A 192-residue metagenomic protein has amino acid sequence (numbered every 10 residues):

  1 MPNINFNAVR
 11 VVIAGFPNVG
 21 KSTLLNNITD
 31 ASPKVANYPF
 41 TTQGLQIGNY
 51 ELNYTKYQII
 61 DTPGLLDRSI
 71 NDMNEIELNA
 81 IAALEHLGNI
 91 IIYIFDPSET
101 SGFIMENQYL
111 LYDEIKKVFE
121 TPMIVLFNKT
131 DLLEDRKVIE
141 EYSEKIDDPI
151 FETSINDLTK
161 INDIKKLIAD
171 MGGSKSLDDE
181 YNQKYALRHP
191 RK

Functional and structural regions predicted by a protein language model:
M1-M73, L78, A82-H86: Conserved G1/Walker A P-loop phosphate-binding module
A36-N37, I59-I60, R68-N71, G102-M105 (+2 more regions): Extended hydrophobic-aromatic, low-complexity segments
F40, S98, N156-D157: Short beta->alpha junction loops/turns
D61, N128, S154: Active-site glycine-centered loops adjacent to acidic/histidine catalytic or metal-binding residues that shape
I76-P149: Conserved C-terminal guanine-recognition region of P-loop GTPase G domains, centered on the G4
T121, D131-R191: Canonical P-loop GTPase G-domain recognition
